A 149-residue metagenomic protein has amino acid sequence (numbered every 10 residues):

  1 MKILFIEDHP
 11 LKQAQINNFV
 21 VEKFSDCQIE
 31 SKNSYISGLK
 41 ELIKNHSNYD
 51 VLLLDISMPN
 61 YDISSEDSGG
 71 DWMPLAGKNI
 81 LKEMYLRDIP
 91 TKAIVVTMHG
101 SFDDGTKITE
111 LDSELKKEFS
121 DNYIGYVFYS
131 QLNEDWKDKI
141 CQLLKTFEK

Functional and structural regions predicted by a protein language model:
M1-L11, I16-V20: Conserved acidic segment of CheY-like receiver
F5-H9, N33, W72, I94-K149: Output/docking surface of receiver
V20-D26: Short helix-loop-beta junction
S31-V51, P59-Y61: Acidic, metal-coordinating helix/loop segments flanking the phosphotransfer/catalytic sites of two-component signaling
I36-I43, K78, K82, K137 (+2 more regions): Amphipathic, non-transmembrane alpha-helical secondary structure
N45-H46, Y85-P90: Conserved phosphotransfer cores of two-component systems
Y49-Y85, D104-I108: Conserved phosphotransfer microenvironments
